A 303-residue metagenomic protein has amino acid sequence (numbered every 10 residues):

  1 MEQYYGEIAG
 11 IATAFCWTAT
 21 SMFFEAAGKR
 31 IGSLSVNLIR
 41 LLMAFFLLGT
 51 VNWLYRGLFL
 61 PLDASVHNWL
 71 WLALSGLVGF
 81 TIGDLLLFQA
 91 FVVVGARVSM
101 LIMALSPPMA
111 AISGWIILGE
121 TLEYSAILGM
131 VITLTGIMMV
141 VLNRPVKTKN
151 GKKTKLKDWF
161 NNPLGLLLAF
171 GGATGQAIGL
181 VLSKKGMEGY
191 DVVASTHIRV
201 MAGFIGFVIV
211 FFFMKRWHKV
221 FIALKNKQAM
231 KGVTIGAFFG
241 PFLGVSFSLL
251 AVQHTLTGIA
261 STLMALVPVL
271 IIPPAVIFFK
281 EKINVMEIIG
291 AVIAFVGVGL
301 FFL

Functional and structural regions predicted by a protein language model:
M1-C16, S21-S35, I39-L74, D84-V94 (+5 more regions): Membrane-interface interhelical linkers
A12, I39-R40, I102-L105, Y124-L128 (+3 more regions): Hydrophobic core positions of alpha-helical segments in small-molecule transporters and transporter systems
T18, G49, L77-T81, P107-I112 (+6 more regions): Hydrophobic/small/kink-forming positions within alpha-helical transmembrane segments of polytopic membrane proteins
L34-S35, R97, E123, V193-A194 (+2 more regions): Residues that define the loop-to-transmembrane-helix transition and helix capping in multi-pass membrane transporters
M43-L47, I102-I116, V131, A202-G206 (+3 more regions): Alpha-helical transmembrane segments of compact multi-pass small-molecule transporters, enriched in specific families
L62, V66, M103, A110 (+3 more regions): Loop-to-transmembrane alpha-helix entry segments
S75, E120-G136, D191-G203: Alpha-helical transmembrane segments
D158-E188, V193: Selected transmembrane alpha-helices and immediately adjacent juxtamembrane segments of polytopic inner-membrane
